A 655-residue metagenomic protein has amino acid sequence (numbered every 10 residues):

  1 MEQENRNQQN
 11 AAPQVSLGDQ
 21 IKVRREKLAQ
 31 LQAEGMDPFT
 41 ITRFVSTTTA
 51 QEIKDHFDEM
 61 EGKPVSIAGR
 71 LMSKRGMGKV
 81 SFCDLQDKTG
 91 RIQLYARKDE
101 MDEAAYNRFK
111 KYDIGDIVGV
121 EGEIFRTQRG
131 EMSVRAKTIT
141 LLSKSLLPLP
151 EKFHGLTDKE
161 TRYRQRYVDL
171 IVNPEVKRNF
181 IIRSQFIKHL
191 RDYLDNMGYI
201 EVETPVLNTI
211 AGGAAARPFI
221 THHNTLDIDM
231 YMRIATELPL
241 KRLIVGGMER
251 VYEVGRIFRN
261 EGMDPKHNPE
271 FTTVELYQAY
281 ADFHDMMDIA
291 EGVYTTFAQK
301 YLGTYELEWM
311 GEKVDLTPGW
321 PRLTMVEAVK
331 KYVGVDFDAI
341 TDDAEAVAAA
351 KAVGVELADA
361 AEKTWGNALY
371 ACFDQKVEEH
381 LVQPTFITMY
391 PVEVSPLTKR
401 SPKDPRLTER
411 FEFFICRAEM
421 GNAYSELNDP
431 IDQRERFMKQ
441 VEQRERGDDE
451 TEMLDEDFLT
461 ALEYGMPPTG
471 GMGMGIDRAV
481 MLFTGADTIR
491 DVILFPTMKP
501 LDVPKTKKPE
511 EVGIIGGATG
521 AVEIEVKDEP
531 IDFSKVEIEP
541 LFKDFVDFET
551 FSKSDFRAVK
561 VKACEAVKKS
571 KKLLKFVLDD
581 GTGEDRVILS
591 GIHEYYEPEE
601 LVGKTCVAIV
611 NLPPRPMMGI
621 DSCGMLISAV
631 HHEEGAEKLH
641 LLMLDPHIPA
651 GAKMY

Functional and structural regions predicted by a protein language model:
E2-P13, L17, L28-E34, P38-D285 (+3 more regions): Class II aminoacyl-tRNA synthetase-like tRNA-binding/catalytic domains
E2-Q32, D37, D502-K508, D528-T550: Intrinsic disorder at enzyme termini
A211-P218, T296-M420, F437-M466, T506: Metal-assisted phosphate- and nucleotidyl-transfer catalytic regions
V245, F413-E426, M466-T484, G513-I524: Conserved phosphate/anionic-ligand binding catalytic regions in large, soluble enzymes, centered on
V251, G255-I257, M389, C606-P613: Short Ser/Thr-interspersed hydrophobic loop/turn segments at strand-loop and sheet-helix junctions that line or gate
I387, A423, G475, A479 (+2 more regions): Hydrophobic, well-ordered secondary-structure elements that form the walls of internal hydrophobic environments
P430-T506: Active-site pocket scaffolds in enzymes
V522-Y655: Phosphate-backbone binding interfaces of nucleic-acid-interacting proteins
